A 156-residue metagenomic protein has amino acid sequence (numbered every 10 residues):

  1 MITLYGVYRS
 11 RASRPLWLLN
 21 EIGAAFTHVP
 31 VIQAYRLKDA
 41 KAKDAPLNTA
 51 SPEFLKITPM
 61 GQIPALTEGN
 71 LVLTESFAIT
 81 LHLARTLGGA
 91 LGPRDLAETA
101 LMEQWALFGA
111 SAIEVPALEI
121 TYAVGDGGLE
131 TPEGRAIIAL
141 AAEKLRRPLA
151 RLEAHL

Functional and structural regions predicted by a protein language model:
M1-A136: GST-like domain detector, emphasizing the conserved glutathione-binding G-site in the N-terminal thioredoxin-like
M60, H155-L156: Hydrophobic, aromatic-enriched alpha-helical segments typical of multi-pass transmembrane helices
I137-H155: Amphipathic alpha-helical packing segments from all-alpha helical-bundle domains
